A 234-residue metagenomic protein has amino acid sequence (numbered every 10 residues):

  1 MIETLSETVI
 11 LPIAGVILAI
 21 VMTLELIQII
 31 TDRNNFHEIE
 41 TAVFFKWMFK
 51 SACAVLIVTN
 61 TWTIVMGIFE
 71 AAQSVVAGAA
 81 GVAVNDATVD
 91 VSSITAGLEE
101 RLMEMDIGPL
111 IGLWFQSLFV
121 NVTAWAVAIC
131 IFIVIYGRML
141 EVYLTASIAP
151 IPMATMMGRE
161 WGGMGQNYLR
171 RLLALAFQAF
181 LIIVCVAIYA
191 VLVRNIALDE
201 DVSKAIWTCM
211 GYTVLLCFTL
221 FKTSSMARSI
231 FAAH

Functional and structural regions predicted by a protein language model:
M1-I17, I30: Binding/recognition "hotspot" determinant
G15, A19-T31, I182-A197: Juxtamembrane "helix exit" motif at the C-terminal ends of alpha-helical transmembrane segments in multi-pass membrane
I17-C53, I148-G162: Hydrophobic transmembrane alpha-helix segments characteristic of membrane transport and insertion machinery
A52-I148, I182-A232: Non-cytosolic segments of integral membrane proteins
M153-R170, L198, S229-I230: Alpha-helical transmembrane segments
Y168-A176, V214, F218: Transmembrane helix-bundle signature of multi-pass membrane transporters/permeases
L175-I183: Hydrophobic alpha-helical membrane segments
